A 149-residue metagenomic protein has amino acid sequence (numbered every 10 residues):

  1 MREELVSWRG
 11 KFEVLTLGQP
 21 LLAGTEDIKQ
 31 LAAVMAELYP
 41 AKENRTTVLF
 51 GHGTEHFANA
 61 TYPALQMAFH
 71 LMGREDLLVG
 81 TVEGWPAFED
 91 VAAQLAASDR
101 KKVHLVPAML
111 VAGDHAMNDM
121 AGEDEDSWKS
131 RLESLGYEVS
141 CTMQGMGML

Functional and structural regions predicted by a protein language model:
M1-H104, M109-L149: Extended amphipathic ligand-handling, pore-lining, and cofactor/metal-binding catalytic surfaces
